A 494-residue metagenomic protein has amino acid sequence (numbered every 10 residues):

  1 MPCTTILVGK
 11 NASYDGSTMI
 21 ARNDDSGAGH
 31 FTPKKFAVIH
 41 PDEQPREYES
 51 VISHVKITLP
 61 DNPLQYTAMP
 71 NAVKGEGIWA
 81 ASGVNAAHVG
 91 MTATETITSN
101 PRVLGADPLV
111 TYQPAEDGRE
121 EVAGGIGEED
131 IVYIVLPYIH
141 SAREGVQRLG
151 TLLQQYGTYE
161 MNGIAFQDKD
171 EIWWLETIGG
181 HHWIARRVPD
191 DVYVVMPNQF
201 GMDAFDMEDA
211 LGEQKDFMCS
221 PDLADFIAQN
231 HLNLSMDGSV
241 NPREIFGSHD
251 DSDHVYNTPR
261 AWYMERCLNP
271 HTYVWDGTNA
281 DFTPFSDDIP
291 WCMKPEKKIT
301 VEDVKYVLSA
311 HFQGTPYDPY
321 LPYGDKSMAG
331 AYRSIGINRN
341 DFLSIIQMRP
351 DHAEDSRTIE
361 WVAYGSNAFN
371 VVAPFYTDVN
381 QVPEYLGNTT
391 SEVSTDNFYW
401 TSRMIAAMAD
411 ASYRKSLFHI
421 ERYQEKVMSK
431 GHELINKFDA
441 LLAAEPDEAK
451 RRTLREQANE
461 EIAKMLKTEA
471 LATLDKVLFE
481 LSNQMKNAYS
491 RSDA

Functional and structural regions predicted by a protein language model:
P2-E128, R148-A280: A contiguous strand-loop segment
D61-Q65, V146-Q147, P322-G330: Short Pro/Gly-enriched beta-strand edge/turn motifs at strand-loop
G118-E121, I131-I139: Second-shell loop/turn segments in exported
Y138-E160, G314, P350-A353: Secondary-structure boundary elements
V146-G150, K305, I435: Short, hydrophobic/amphipathic alpha-helical packing segments that form internal helix faces or helix-helix interfaces
D225-D351: Glycine-rich, aromatic-lined ligand/substrate-binding cores of catalytic and carbohydrate-binding domains
Q313, Y317-A444: Substrate-recognition/cap regions that form aromatic- and gly/pro-loop-enriched pockets for small-molecule ligands
E425-A494: Histidine-centered catalytic/metal-binding microenvironments
